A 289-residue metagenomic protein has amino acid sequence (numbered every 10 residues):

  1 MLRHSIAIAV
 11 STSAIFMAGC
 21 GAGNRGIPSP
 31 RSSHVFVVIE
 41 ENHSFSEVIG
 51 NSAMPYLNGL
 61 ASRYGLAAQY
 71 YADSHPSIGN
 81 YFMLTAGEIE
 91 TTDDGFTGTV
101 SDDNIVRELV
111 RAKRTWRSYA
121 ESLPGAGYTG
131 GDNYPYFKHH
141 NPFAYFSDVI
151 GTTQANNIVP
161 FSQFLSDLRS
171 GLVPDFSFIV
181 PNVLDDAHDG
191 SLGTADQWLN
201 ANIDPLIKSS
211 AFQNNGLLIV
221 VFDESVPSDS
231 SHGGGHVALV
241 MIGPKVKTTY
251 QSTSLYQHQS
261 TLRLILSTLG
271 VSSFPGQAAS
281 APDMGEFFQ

Functional and structural regions predicted by a protein language model:
M1-L2: N-terminal secretory signal peptides that target proteins for export/translocation
S5-M17: Bacterial N-terminal signal peptides
G21-Q289: N-terminal pro-sequences and low-complexity stem/linker regions of secreted or lumenal proteins
